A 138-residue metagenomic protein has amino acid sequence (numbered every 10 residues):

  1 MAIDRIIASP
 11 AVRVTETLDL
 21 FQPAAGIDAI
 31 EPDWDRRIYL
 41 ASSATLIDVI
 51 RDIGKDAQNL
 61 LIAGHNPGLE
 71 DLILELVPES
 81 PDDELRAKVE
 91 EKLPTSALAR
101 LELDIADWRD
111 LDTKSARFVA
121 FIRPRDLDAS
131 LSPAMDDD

Functional and structural regions predicted by a protein language model:
M1-Q58: Phosphate-coordination/substrate-recognition cap region in phosphate-metabolizing enzymes
I3-A25, L103-D138: Conserved histidine-centered catalytic loops in small-molecule metabolism enzymes
A11-T15, N66-P67, T95: Alpha-helix N-cap/helix-start capping motif
Q22-A25, L76-S80: Active-site catalytic pocket residues across diverse enzymes, especially alpha/beta-hydrolases
D33, L61, R100: Conserved beta-strand segments that form the floor/walls of ligand-binding pockets within enzyme and binding domains
A57-E79: A glycine-rich beta-strand to alpha-helix segment that forms a phosphate/ribose-binding loop at ligand/cofactor sites
V77-V119: Domain-level recognition of soluble alpha/beta enzyme cores, biased toward histidine phosphatases/phosphomutases
